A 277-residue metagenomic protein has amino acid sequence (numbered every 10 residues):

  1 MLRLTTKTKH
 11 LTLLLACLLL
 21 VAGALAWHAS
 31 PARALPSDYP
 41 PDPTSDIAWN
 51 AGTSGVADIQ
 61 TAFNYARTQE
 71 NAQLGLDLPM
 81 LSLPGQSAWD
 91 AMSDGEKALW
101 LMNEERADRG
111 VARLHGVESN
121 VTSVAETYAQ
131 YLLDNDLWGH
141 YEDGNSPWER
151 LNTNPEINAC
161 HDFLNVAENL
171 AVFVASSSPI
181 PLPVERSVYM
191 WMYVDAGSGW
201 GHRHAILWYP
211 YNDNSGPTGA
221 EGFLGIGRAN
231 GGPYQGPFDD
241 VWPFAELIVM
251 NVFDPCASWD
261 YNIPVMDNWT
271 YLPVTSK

Functional and structural regions predicted by a protein language model:
M1-T8: N-terminal secretory signal peptides that target proteins for export/translocation
L14-A26: Bacterial N-terminal signal peptides
W27-R33: Sec/Tat signal peptide C-region and signal peptidase I cleavage site
L35-A57, P147-P255: A well-ordered secondary-structure block
G52-N135: A short alpha-helix/helix-coil micro-patch that ends at or immediately precedes a cysteine
E126-E156: Conserved alpha-helical segments that form or flank metal/cofactor-binding pockets of metalloenzymes
P255-N268: A short, surface-exposed interaction/processing loop segment used at functional sites
P273: Conserved functional hotspot residues at active sites or interaction interfaces
